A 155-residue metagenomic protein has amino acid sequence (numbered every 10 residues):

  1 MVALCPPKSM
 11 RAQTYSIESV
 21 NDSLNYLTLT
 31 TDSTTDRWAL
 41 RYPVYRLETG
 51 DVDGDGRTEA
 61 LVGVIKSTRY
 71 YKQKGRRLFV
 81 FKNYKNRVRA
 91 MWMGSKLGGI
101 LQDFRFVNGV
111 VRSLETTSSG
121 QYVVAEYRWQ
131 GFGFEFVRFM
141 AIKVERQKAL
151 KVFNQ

Functional and structural regions predicted by a protein language model:
L4-Q155: Beta-propeller-forming repeat regions
